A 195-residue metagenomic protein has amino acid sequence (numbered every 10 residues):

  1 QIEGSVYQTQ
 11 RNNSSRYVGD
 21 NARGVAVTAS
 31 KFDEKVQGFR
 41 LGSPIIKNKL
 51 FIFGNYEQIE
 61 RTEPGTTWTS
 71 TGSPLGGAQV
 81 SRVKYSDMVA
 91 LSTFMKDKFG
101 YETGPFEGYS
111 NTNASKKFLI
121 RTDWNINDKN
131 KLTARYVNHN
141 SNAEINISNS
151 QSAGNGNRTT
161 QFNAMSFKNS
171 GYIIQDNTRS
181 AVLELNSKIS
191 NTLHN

Functional and structural regions predicted by a protein language model:
Q1-N177, N191: Acidic, glycine-rich flexible loop segments
S187-N195: Short, intrinsically disordered, charge-balanced linker/junction segments flanking boundaries in proteins
